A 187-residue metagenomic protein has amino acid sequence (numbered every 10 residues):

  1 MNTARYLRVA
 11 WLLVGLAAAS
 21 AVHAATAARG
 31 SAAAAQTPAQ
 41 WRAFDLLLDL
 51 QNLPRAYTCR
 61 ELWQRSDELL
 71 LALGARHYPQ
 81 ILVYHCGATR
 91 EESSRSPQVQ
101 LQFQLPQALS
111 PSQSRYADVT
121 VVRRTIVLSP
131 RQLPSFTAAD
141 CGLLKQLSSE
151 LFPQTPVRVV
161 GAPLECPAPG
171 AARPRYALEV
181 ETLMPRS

Functional and structural regions predicted by a protein language model:
M1-W11: Bacterial N-terminal signal peptides that target proteins for export
V9-S20: Bacterial N-terminal signal peptides
V22-A35: Boundary at the C-terminal end of the N-terminal hydrophobic targeting segment
T37-P54, V119-P134: Acidic/histidine-rich, surface-exposed loop or edge segments in extracytoplasmic proteins
C59, W63, D67-L70, L144-S148: Extracytoplasmic/secreted envelope proteins and their assembly/folding machinery, especially bacterial periplasmic
P79-Q102, C166-P169: Acidic helix-start/capping segments at beta-turn-to-alpha-helix junctions
S94-A162: Surface-exposed, polar helix/loop patches in the mature regions of secreted/periplasmic/lumenal proteins that form
Q146-S187: Glycine-rich, aromatic-bearing surface loops/beta-hairpins
